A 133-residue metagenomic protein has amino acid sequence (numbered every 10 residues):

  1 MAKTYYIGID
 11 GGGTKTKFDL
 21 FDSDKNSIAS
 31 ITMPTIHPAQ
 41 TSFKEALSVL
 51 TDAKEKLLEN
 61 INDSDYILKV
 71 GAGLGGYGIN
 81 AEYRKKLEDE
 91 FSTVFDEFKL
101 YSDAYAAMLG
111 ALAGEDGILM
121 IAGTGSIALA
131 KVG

Functional and structural regions predicted by a protein language model:
M1, D96-M120: Conserved phosphate-binding catalytic cores of ATP/NTP-utilizing and phosphoryl-transfer enzymes
A2-S48: Short glycine-rich, Thr/Ser-proximal phosphate-binding strand/loop in the N-terminal lobe of ATP-dependent enzymes
Y6-D10, I67-G71, G117-I121, A128: Short glycine-aspartate micro-motif
T16-L20, L109, M120, S126-K131: Short beta-strand scaffold segments in enzyme catalytic cores
S30-I31, K131-G133: Acidic/polar active-site rim loop that often engages polyanionic ligands
K44-N60: Short, well-ordered amphipathic alpha-helical segments that serve as non-catalytic structural scaffolds within diverse
L57-V94, A111-L112: Short beta-strand-loop/turn "lid" adjacent to the catalytic site in phosphate-handling enzymes
